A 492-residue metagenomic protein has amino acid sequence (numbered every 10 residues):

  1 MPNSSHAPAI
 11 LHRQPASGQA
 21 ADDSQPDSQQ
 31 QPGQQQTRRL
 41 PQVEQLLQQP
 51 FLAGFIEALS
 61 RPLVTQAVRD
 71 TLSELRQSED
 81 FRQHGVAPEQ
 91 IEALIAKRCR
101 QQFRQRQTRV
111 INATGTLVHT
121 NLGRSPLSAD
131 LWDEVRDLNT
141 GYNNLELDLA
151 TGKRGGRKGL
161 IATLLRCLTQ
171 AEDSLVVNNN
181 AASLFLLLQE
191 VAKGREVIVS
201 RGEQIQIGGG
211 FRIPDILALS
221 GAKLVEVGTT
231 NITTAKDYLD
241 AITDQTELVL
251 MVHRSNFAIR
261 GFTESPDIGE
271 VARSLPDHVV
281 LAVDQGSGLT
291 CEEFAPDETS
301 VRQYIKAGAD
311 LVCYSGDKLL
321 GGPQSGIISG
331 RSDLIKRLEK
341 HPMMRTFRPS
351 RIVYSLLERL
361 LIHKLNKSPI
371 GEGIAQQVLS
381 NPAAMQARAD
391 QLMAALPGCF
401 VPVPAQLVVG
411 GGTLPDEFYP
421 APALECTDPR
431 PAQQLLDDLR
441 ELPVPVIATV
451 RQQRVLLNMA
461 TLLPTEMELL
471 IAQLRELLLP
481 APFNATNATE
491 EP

Functional and structural regions predicted by a protein language model:
P2-H12, G33-Q102: Long amphipathic alpha-helical segments
N3-Q35, A481-E491: Intrinsically disordered, low-complexity terminal tails and inter-domain linkers enriched for S/T/G/P/D/E
L40-P41, I111-G115, L320-P323, Y419 (+1 more regions): Short Gly/Ser/Thr- and Asp/Glu-enriched loop/turn motifs at secondary-structure junctions
V68, S73, A113-T114, R124-A150: Glycine-rich phosphate-binding segment of PLP-dependent enzymes
F81-L127, D133-V135: Long amphipathic N-terminal alpha/beta scaffold segment
G152-K364, M393, Q473: Conserved PLP-enzyme active-site core in the AAT-like
V199, V353-Y354, E358-G411: Conserved PLP-dependent catalytic core of the aminotransferase class-I/II
Q386-L470: Conserved C-terminal alpha-helix-loop-beta "cap" of PLP-dependent enzymes that closes/shapes the active-site mouth
